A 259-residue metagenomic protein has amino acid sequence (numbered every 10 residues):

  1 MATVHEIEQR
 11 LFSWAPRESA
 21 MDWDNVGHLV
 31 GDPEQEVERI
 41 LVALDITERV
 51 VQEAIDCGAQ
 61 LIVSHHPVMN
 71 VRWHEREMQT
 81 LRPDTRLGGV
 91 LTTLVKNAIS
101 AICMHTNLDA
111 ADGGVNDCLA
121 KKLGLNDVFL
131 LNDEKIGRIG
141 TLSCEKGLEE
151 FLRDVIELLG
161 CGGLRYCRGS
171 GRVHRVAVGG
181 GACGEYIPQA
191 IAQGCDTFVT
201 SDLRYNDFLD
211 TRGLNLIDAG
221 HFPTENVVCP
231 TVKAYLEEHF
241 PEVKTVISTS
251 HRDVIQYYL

Functional and structural regions predicted by a protein language model:
M1-L259: Active-site catalytic microenvironments in core metabolic enzymes, especially phosphate/sugar-handling
